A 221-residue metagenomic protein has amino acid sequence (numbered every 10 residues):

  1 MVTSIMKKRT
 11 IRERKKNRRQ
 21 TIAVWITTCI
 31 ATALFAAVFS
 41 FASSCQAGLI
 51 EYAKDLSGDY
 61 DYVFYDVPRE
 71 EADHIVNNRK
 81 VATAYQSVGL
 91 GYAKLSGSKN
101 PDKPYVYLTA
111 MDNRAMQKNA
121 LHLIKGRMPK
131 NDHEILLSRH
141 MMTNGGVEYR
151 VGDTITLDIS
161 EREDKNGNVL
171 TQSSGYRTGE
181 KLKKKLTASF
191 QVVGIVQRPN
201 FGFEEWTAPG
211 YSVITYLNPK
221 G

Functional and structural regions predicted by a protein language model:
M1-A36, Q46: N-terminal Sec/SRP start-transfer signal
S43-G221: Basic-flanked hydrophobic alpha-helices used for secretion and membrane insertion
